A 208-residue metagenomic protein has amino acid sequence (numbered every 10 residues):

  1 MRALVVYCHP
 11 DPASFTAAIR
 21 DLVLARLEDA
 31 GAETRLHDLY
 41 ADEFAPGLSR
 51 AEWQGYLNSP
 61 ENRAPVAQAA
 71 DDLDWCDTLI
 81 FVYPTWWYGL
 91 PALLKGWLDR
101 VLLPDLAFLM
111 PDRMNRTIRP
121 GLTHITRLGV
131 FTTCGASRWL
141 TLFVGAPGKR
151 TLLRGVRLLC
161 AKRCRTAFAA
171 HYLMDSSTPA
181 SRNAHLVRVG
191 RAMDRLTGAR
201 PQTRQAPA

Functional and structural regions predicted by a protein language model:
M1-L106, V187-A208: N-terminal beta1-alpha1-beta2 submodule of the flavodoxin-like/Rossmannoid cofactor-binding fold
P10-A13, T85, G135-W139, L173-S176: Short histidine/acidic/glycine/proline-rich micro-motifs that form metal- and phosphate-coordinating active-site loops
L39, T133, H171: Active-site donor-binding loop signature of nucleotide-sugar glycosyltransferases
C76, V82, T123-H124, V156-C164: A structural motif corresponding to the C-terminal end of an alpha-helix and its immediate exit/capping segment
V82, F131, Y172: Conserved residues at the C-terminal ends of beta-strands
P104-L109, K162-T166: Short, structured loop/turn "capping" segments at alpha-beta junctions
L109-L158: Short, glycine-/small-residue-rich phosphate/pyrophosphate-handling segment
L140-F143, P147-A208: Glycine-rich phosphate/pyrophosphate-binding loop and the adjoining helix
